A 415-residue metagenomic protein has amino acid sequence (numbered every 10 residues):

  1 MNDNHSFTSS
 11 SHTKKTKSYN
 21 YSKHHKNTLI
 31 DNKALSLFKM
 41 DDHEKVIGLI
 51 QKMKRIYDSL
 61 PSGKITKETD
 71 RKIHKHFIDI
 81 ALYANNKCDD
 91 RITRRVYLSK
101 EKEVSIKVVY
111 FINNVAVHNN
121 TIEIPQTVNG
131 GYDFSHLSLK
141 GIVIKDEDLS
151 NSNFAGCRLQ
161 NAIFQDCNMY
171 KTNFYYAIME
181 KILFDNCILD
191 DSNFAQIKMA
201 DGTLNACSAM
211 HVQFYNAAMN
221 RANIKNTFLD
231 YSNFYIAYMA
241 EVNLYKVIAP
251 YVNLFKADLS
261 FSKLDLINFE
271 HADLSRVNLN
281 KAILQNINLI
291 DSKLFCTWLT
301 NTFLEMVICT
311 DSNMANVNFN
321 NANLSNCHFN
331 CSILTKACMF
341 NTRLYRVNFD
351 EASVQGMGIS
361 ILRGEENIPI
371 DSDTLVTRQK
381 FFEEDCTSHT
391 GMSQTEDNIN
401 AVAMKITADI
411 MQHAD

Functional and structural regions predicted by a protein language model:
D3-T8, H12-D133, S372-D415: N-terminal capping/linker segments that flank leucine-rich repeat
H25, E68, R95-L98, F111-M411: Tandem repeat scaffolds
